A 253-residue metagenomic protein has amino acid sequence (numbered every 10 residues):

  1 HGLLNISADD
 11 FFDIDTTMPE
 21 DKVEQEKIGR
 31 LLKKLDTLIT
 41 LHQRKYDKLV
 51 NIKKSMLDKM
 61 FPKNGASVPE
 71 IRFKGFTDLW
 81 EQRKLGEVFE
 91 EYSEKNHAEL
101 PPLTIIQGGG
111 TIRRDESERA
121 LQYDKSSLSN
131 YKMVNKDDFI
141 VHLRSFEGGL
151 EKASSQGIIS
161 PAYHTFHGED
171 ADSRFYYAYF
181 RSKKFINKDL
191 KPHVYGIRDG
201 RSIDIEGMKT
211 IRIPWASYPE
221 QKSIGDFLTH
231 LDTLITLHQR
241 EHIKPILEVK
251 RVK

Functional and structural regions predicted by a protein language model:
H1-K253: Feature detects amphipathic, helix-rich regulatory segments
